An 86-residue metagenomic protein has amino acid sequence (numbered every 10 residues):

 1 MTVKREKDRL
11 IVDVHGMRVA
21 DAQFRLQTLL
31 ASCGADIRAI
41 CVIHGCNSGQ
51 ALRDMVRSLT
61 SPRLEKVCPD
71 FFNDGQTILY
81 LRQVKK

Functional and structural regions predicted by a protein language model:
M1-K86: Long, charged, low-complexity intrinsically disordered regions
